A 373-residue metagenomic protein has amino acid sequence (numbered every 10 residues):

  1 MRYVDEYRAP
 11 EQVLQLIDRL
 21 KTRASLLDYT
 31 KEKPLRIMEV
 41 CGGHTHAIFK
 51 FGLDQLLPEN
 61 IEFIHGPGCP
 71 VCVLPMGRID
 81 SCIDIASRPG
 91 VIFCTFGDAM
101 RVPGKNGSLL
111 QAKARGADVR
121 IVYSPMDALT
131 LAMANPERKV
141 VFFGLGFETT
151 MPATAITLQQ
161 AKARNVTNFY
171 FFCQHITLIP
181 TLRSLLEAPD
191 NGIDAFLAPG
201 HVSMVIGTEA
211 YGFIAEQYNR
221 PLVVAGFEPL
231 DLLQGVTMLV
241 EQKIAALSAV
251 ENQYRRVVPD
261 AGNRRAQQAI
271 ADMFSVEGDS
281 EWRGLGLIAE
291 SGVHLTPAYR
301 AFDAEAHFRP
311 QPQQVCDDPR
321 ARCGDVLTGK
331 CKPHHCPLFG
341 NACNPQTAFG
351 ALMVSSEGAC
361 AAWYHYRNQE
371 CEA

Functional and structural regions predicted by a protein language model:
M1-E137, M151, A155, Q159-R164 (+4 more regions): Metallocofactor- and cofactor-centric catalytic cores in central/energy metabolism, strongly enriched
E6, C72, F143, F147 (+6 more regions): Hydrophobic alpha-helical scaffolding
I92, K139-V141, A195: Structural motif
F143, F147-A210: Phosphate/pyrophosphate-binding betaalpha-module
F172, D190-P259: A conserved active-site cap/scaffold subdomain adjacent to cofactor or substrate pockets
Q234-D325: Internal helical hairpin/lid segments
